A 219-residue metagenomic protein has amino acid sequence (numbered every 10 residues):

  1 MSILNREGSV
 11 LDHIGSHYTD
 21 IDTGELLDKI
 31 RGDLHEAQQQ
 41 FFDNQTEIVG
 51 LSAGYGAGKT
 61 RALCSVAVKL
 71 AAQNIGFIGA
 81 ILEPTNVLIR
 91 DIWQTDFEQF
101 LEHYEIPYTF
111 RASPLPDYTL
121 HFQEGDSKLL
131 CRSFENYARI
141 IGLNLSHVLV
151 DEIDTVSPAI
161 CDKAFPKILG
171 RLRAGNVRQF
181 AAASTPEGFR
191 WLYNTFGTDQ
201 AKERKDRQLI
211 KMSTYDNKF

Functional and structural regions predicted by a protein language model:
S2-F219: Phosphate/NTP-binding elements of NTP-utilizing enzymes
